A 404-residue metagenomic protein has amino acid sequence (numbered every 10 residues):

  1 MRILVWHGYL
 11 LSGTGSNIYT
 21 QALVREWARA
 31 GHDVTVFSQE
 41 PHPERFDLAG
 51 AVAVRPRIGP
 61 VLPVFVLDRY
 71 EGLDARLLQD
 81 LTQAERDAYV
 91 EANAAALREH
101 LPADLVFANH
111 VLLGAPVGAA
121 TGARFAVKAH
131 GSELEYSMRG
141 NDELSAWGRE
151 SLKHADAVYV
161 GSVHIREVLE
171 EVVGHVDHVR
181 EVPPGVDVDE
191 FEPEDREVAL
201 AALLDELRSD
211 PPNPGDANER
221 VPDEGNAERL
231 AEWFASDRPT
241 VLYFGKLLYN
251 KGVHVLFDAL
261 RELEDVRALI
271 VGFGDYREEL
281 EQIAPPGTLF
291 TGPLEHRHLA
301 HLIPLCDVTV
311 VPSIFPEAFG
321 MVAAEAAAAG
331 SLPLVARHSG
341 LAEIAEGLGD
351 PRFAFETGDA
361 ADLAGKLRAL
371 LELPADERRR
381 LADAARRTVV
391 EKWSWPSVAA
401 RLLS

Functional and structural regions predicted by a protein language model:
M1-P56, K153, A157, R261 (+1 more regions): N-terminal subdomain of nucleotide-sugar transferases
G15, R379-L403: A charged, aromatic-enriched C-terminal amphipathic alpha-helix characteristic of glycosyltransferases across folds
I18, P239, Y243-E262, D275-E278: A conserved mid-protein helix/loop that constitutes part of the nucleotide-sugar donor-binding site
V36-H100: A conserved catalytic-core segment of Leloir-type glycosyltransferases
E40, H164, G185: Carbohydrate-associated surface elements
R238, V266-I270, E278-H298: Nucleotide-activated donor-binding/catalytic signature segment of Leloir-type glycosyltransferases, i.e., the conserved
L332-A336: Short hydrophobic beta-strand element within catalytic cores of glycosyltransferases and related nucleotide-activated
R352-A361, A369-A375: Conserved acidic donor-binding segment of nucleotide-sugar-dependent glycosyltransferases
